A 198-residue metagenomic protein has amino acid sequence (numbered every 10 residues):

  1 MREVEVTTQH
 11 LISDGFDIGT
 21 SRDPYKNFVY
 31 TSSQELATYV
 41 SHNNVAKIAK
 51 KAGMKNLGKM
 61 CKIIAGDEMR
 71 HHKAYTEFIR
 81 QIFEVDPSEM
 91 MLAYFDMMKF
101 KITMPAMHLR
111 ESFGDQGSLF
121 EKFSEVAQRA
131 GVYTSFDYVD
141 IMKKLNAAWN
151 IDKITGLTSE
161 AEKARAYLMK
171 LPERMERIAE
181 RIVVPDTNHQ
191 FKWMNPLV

Functional and structural regions predicted by a protein language model:
M1-V198: Non-heme di-metal
